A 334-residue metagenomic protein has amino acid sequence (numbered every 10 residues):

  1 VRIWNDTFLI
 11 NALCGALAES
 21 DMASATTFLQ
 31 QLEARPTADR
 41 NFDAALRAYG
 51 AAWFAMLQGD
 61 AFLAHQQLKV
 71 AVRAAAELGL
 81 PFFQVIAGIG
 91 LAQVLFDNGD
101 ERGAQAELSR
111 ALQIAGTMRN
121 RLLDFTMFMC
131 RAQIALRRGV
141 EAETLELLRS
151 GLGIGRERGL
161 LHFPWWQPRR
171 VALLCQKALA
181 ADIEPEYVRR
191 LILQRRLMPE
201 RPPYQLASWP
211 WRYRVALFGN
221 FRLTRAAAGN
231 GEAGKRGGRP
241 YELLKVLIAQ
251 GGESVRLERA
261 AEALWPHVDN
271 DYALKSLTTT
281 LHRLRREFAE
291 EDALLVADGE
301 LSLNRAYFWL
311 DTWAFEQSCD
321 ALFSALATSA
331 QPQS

Functional and structural regions predicted by a protein language model:
V1-A12, A23, R35-G50, F62 (+7 more regions): Alpha-solenoid helical repeat architecture
I86, P164, V188-S334: Intrinsically disordered, low-complexity protein-interaction/activation regions
A142-L160, R169-A172, Q176-R196: TPR/TPR-like (Sel1-like) alpha-helical repeat modules
